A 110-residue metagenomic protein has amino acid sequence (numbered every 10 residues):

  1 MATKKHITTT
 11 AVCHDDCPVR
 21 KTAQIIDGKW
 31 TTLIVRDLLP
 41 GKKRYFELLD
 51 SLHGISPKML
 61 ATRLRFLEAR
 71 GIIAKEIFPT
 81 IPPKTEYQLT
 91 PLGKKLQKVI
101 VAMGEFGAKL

Functional and structural regions predicted by a protein language model:
M1-C13, A23, S51, K109-L110: HhH-family (HhH-GPD) DNA N-glycosylase catalytic core used in base-excision repair
V12, D16, G93-L96: Onset of an N-terminal alpha helix
H14-M59, R65, T80-E86: N-terminal helix-turn-helix DNA-binding core of bacterial DNA-binding proteins
K21, K95-L110: Short, solvent-exposed amphipathic helices
E76: Short beta-strand His + acidic residue motifs that chelate non-heme Fe in jelly-roll/DSBH and cupin folds
P79-A102: Basic, amphipathic "hinge/linker" alpha-helix immediately C-terminal to the N-terminal HTH DNA-binding motif
